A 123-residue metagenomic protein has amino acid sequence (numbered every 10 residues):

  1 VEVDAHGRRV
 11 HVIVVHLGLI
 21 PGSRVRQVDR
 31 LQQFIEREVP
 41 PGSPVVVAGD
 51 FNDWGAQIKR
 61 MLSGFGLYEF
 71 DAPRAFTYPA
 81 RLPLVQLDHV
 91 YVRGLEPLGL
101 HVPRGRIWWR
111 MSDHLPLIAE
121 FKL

Functional and structural regions predicted by a protein language model:
V1-L123: Active-site regions of metal-assisted phosphoester/phosphodiester hydrolases, unifying DNase/endonuclease modules
